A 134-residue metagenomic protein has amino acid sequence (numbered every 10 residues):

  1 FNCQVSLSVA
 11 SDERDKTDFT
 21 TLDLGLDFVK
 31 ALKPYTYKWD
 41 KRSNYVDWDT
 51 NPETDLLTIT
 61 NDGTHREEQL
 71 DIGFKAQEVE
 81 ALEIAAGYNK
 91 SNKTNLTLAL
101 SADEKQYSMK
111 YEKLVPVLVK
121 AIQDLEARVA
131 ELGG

Functional and structural regions predicted by a protein language model:
F1-S6: Predominantly extracellular beta-rich ligand-binding scaffolds that present long acidic/polar faces for carbohydrate
V9-G134: Intramolecular chaperone/auto-protease modules of tailspike-like proteins
